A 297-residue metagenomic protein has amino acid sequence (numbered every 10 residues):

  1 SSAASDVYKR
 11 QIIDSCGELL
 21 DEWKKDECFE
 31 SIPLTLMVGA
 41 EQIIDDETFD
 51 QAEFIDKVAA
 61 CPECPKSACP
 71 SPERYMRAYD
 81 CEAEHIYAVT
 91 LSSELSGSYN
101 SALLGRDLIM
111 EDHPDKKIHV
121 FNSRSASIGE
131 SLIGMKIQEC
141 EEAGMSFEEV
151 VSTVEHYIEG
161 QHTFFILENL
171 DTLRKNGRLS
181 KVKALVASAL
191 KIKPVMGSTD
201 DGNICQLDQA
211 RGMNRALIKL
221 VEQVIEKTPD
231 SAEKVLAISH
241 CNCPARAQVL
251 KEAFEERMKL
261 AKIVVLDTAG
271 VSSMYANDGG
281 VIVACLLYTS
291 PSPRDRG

Functional and structural regions predicted by a protein language model:
A3-Q11, Y288-G297: Conserved small/polar residues in nucleotide/adenosyl-binding loops
R10-I12, I86-A88, T268: Short glycine-aspartate micro-motif
R10-S71: N-terminal glycine-rich anion-binding loop in soluble enzyme alpha/beta folds
S15-E30, L34-T35, E41, E94-S98 (+4 more regions): Mixed-charge interfacial surface used for oligomerization/domain docking and macromolecular partner engagement
K66-E73, R211-R215: Conserved phosphate-coordination/catalytic loops
P70-I86, T90-R106, M110-D112: Active-site cofactor/cluster-binding pocket
A83-I86, D115, S231-V235: A general structural motif
